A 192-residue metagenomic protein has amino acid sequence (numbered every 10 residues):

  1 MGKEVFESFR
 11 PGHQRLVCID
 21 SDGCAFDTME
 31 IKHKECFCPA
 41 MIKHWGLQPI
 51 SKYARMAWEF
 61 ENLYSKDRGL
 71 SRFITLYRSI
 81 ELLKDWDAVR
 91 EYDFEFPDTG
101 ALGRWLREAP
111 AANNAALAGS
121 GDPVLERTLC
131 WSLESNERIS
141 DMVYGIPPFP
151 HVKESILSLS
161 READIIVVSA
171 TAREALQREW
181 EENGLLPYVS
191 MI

Functional and structural regions predicted by a protein language model:
V5-F6, C18, A115-V167: Short, acidic loop-to-helix structural element flanking the phosphoryl-transfer center in phosphate-processing enzymes
V5-W58, I74: Active-site neighborhood of HAD-like aspartate-dependent phosphohydrolases
M29, V167-V168: Small/polar loops that bind or transfer phosphate-bearing groups
K32, S71, H151, T171-A172: Short beta->alpha linker loops
F37, L76, L176-E179: Hydrophobic packing residues within well-ordered alpha-helices of enzyme cores
W45-N62, W86-E95, L186-M191: Short, surface-exposed acidic
L63-M142: A metal-dependent, Asp-based hydrolase signature
K153-D164, T171-I192: Substrate-recognition/cap helix-loop segment adjacent to the acidic, metal-dependent catalytic center of Asp-based
